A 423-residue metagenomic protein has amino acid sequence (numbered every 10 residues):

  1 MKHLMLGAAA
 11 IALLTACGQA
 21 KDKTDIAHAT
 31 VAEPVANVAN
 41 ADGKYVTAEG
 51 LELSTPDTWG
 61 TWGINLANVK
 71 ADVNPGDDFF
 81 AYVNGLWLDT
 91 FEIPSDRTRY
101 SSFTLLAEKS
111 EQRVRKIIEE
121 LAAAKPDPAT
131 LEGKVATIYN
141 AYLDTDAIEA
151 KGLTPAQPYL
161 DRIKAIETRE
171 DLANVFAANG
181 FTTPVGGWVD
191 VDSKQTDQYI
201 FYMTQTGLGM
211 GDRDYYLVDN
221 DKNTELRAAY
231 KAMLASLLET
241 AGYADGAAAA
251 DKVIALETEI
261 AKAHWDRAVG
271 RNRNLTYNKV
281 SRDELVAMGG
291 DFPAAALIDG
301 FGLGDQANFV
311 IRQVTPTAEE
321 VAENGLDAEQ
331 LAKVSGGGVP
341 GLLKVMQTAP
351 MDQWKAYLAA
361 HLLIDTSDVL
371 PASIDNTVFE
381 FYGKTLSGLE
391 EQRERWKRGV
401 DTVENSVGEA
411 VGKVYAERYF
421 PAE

Functional and structural regions predicted by a protein language model:
K2-G7: Sec-dependent signal peptide recognition, specifically the positively charged N-region followed immediately by
L14-A16: C-terminal motif of bacterial Sec signal peptides marking the signal peptidase cleavage site
G18-K21: Bacterial signal peptide processing site
T24-E49: Post-signal peptide N-terminal segment of mature Sec-exported envelope proteins
G43-A67: Short, Gly/Pro- and small/polar-rich lid/capping loops
T55-T58, V73-A147: Active-site-surrounding "flap" and adjacent substrate/cofactor-binding loops of secreted or lumenal enzymes, prototyped
G60, P94-T98, L208-Y215: Acidic/histidine-rich, surface-exposed loop or edge segments in extracytoplasmic proteins
E120-E423: Noncatalytic, helix-rich "gating/capping" subdomain that lines the substrate-entry/channel surface of large enzyme
